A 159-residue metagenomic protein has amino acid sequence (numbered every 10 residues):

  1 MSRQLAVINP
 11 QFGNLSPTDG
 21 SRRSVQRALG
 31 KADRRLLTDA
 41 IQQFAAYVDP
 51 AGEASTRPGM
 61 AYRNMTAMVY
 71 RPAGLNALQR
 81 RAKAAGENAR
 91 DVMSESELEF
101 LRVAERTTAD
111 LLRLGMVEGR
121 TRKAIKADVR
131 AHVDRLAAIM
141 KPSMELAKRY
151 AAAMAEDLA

Functional and structural regions predicted by a protein language model:
M1-A159: Positively charged, phosphate-engaging catalytic surfaces used for nucleic-acid and nucleotide handling
